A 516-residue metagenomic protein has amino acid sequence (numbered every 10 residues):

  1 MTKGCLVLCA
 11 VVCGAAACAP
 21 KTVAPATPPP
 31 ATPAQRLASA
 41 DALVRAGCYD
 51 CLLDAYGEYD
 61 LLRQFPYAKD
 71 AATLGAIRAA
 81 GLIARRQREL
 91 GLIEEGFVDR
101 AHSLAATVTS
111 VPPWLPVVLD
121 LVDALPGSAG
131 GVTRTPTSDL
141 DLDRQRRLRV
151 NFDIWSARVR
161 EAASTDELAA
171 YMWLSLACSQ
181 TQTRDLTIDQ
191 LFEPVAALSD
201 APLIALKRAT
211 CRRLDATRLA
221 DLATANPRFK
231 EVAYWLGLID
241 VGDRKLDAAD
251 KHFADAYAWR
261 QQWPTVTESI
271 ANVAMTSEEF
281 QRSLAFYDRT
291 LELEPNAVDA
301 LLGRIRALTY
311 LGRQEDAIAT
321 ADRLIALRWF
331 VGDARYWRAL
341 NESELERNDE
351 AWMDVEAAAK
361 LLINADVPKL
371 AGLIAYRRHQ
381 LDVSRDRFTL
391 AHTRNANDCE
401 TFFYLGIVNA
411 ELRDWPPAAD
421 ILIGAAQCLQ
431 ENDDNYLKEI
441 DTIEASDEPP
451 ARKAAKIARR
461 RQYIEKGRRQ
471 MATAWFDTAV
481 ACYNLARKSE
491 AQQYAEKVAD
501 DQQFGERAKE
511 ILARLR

Functional and structural regions predicted by a protein language model:
A34, A71, R78, L168-Y171 (+11 more regions): Start-of-helix register in tetratricopeptide repeats
D41, R78, L82-R85, L121 (+10 more regions): Residue-level recognition of tetratricopeptide repeat
R45, L82, G242, T276-S277 (+6 more regions): Register position in tetratricopeptide repeats
Y49-L52, G91, V98, R184-D185 (+8 more regions): TPR-repeat structural position
A55, G96, A101, N151 (+9 more regions): Single-residue signature of alpha-solenoid repeat helices
F65, V111, E161-T165, A197-L198 (+10 more regions): Structural marker of alpha-solenoid helical repeat scaffolds
G75, M172-S175, K207, W235 (+8 more regions): Canonical tetratricopeptide repeat
